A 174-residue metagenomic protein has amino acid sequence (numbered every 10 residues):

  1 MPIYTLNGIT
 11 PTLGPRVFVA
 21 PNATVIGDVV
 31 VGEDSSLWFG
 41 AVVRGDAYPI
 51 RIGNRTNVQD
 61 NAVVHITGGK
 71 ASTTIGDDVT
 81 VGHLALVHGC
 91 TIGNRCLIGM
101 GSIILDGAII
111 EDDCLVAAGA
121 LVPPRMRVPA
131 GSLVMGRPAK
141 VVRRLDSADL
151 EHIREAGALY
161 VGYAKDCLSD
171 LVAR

Functional and structural regions predicted by a protein language model:
M1-T12, F18, D46-N54, D60-V63 (+3 more regions): Glycine-rich hexapeptide-repeat left-handed beta-helix
A23: Compact, Lys/Arg-rich rRNA/RNP-binding cores from ribosome-related proteins
I26-G32: N-terminal glycine-rich anion-binding loops that anchor highly charged ligand groups
